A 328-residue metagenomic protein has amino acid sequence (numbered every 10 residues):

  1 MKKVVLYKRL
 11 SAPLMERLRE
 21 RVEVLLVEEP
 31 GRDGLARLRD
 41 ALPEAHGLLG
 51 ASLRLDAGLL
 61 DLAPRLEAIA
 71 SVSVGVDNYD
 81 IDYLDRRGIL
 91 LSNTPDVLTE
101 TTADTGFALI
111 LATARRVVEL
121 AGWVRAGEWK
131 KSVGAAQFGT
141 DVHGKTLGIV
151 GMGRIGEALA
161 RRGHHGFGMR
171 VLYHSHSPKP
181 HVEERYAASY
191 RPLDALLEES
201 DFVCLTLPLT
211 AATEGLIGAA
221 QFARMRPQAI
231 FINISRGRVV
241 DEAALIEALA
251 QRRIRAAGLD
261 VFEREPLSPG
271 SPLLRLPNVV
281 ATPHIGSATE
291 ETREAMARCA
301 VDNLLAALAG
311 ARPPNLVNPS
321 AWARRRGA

Functional and structural regions predicted by a protein language model:
M1-T94, G218: An N-terminal-biased, well-structured beta-alpha scaffold segment characteristic of Rossmann-like dinucleotide-binding
Y7, A51, V72, L109 (+2 more regions): Short, well-ordered coil/turn residues at beta-beta hairpins and beta-strand->alpha-helix junctions within
K8, Y173-S177: N-terminal Rossmann-fold cofactor-binding loop
H46-G47, A68, F202, I230 (+2 more regions): Short, Asp-centered acidic motifs that coordinate Mg2+ and/or phosphate in catalytic or ligand-binding sites
A57-L59, S177-P272: Rossmann-like adenosine-cofactor binding region
L91-S92, Q228-I230, I234-A328: Rossmann-like dinucleotide-binding domain for NAD(H)/NADP(H)
P95-T146, A158-G166, P313-P319: Phosphate-binding beta-alpha-beta segment of Rossmann-like dinucleotide-binding domains, i.e., the NAD(P)
M152-G153: Glycine-rich Rossmann-fold phosphate-binding loop(s) that bind the pyrophosphate of adenine dinucleotide cofactors
